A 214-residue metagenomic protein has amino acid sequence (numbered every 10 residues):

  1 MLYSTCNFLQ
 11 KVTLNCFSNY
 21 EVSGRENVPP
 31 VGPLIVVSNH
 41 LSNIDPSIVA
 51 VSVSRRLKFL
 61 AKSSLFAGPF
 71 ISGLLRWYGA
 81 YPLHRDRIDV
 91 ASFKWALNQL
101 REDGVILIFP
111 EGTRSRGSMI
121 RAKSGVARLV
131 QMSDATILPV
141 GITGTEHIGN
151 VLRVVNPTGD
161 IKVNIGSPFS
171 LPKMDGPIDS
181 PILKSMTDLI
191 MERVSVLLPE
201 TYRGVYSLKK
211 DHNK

Functional and structural regions predicted by a protein language model:
M1-F8, V12-N15, E21-P30, N98-R101 (+5 more regions): Membrane-interfacial terminal anchoring regions of lipid-handling membrane enzymes
L2, C6-F8, N15-C16, V28-R87 (+1 more regions): Catalytic core of membrane glycerolipid acyltransferases/transacylases, capturing the structured, soluble-facing
N15-S23, R87, T145-H147: Short gly/ser/thr-rich secondary-structure transition/capping motifs
P33-I35, D103-F109, L138: Residue-level preference for the first positions of well-ordered beta-strands
I44-D45, A67-G68, A91-S92, E146-L152 (+1 more regions): A short, acidic/glycine-rich surface segment
V51-S54, E102, Q131-T136: Alpha-helix C-terminal capping segments
Q99-V126: Catalytic-site beta-strand/loop segments enriched in glycine and acidic/polar residues
M119-P181, D211-N213: A cross-family acyltransferase "interaction/gating" segment
